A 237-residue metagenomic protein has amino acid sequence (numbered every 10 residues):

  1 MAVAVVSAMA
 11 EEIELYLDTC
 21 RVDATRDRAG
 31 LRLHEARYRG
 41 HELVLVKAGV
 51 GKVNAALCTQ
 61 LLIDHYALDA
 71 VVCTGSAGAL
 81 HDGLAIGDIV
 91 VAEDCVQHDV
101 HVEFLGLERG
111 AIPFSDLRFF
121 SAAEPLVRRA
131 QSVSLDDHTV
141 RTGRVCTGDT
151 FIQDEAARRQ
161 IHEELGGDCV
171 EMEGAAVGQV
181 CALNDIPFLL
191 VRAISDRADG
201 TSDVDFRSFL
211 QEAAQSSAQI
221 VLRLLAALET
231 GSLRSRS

Functional and structural regions predicted by a protein language model:
M1-Y66: N-terminal short beta-loop-beta anion/metal-coordinating cradle
T19, P125-T139, V180, Q219-A227: Generic non-transmembrane alpha-helical segments
L61-H65, G83-L84, Q179-P187: Alpha-helix C-terminal capping segments
D69-A70: Structural motif
L80-L165: Mid-sequence, gly/pro-rich, charge-dense loop/helix-turn segments that line enzyme active sites
T150-D199: A C-terminal functional module that forms or caps the active site or interfaces directly with catalytic machinery
D199-S237: His/Asp/Glu-rich mid-to-C-terminal helical/loop segments that flank catalytic regions of hydrolases
